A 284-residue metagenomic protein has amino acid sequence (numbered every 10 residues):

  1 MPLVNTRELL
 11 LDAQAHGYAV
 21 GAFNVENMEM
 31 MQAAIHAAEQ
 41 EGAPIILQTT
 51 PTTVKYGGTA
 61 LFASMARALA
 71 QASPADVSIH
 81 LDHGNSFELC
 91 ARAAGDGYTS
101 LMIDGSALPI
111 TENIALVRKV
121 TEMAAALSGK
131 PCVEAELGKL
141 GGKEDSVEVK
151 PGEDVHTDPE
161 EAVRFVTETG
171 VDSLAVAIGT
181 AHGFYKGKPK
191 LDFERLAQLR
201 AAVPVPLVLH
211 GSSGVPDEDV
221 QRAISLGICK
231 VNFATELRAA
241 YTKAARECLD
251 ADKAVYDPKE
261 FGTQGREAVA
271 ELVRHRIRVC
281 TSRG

Functional and structural regions predicted by a protein language model:
T6-D12, H16, M28-T52, A60-D76 (+6 more regions): Alpha/beta enzyme core
L209-G211: Thr-Gly-centered strand-to-loop micro-motif
E247-G284: Extended, intrinsically disordered, low-complexity segments
